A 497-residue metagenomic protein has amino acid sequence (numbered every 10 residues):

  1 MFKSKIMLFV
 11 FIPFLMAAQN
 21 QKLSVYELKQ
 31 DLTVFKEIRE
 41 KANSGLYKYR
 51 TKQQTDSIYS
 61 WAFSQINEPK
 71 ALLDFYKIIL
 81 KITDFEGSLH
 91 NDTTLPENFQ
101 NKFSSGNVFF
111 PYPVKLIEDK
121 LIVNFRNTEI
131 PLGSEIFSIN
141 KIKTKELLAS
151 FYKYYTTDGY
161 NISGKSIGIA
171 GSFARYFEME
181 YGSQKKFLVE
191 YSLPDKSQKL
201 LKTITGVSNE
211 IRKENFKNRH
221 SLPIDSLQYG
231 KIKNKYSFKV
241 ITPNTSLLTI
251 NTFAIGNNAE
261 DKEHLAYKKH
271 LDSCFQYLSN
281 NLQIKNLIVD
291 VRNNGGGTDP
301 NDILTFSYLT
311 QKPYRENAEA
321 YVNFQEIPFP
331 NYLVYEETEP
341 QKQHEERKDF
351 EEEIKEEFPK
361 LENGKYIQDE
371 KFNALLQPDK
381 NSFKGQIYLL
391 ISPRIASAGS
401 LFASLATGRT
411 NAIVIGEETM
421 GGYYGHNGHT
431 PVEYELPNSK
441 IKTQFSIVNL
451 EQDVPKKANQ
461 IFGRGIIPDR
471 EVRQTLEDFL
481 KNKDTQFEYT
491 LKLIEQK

Functional and structural regions predicted by a protein language model:
M1-K22: Bacterial Sec-dependent N-terminal signal peptides
I6-F9, Q30, A42, E345 (+2 more regions): Alpha-helical structural elements
N20-V322, F329, L333-T338, Y423-L436 (+4 more regions): Flexible, low-complexity junctional segments that flank or bridge functional domains
S134, D299-F479, L493: Conserved acidic, small-residue-rich alpha-beta core segments centered on
